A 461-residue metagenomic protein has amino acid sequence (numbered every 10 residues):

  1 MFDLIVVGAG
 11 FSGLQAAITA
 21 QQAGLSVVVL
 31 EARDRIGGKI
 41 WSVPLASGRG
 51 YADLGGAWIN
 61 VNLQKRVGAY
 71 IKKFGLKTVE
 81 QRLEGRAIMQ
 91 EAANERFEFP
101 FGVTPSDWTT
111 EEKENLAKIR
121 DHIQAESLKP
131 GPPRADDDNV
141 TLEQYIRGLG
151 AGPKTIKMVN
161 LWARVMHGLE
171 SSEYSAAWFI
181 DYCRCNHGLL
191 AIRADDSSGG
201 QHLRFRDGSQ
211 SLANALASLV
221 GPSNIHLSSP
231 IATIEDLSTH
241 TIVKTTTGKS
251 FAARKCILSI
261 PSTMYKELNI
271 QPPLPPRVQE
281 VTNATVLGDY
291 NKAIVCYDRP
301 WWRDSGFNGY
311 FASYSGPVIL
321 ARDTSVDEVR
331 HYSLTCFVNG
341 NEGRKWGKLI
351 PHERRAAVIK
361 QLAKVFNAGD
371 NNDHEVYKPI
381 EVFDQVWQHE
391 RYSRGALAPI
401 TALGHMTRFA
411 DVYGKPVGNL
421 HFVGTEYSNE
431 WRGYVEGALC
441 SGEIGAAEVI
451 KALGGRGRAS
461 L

Functional and structural regions predicted by a protein language model:
F2, T246-K255: Core beta-strand elements of the Rossmann-like FAD/NAD(P) dinucleotide-binding domain in flavoenzyme oxidoreductases
F2-V29: N-terminal Rossmann-like FAD-binding beta1-loop-alpha1 element of flavoenzymes
Q21-S47: Glycine-rich FAD pyrophosphate-binding loop
A23, H240, S259, D289 (+1 more regions): Conserved flavin/dinucleotide-binding core of flavoenzymes
G48-H122, G131-P132: Dinucleotide-binding Rossmann-like beta1-alpha1 core, especially the glycine-rich loop that anchors the ADP
S127-P230, L237-H240, S259, N269 (+1 more regions): Active-site/ligand-binding neighborhood in enzyme catalytic cores
C256-R277: Flavin (primarily FAD) binding-site architecture
R277-S305: Central beta-strand plus flanking loop segment that forms part of the substrate or channel wall within the catalytic
